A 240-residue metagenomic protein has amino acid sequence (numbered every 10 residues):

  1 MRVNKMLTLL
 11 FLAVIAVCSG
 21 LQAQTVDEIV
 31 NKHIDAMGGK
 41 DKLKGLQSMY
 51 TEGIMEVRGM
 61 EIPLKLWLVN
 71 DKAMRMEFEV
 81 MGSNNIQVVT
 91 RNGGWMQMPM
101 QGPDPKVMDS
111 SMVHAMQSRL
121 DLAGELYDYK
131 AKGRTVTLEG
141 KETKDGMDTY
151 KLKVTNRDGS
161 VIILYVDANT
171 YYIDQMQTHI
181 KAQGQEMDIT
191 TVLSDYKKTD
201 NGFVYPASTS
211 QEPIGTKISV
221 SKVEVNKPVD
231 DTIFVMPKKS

Functional and structural regions predicted by a protein language model:
M1-L9: Positively charged n-region of N-terminal signal peptides that target proteins for export
L9-C18: Bacterial N-terminal signal peptides
Q22-D35, K42, M96-S160, K181-M187 (+3 more regions): Flexible, processing/modification-adjacent segments and terminal tails in exported/periplasmic/extracellular proteins
D27-G102: N-terminal mature ectodomain segment of secretory-pathway/periplasmic proteins
T51, M76, G94, V136 (+2 more regions): Well-ordered beta-strand positions enriched in small/hydrophobic/aromatic, beta-favoring residues
V57, V80, K144-D145, T199-D200 (+1 more regions): Structural motif
L68-N70, V89, L138, T143 (+2 more regions): Generic beta-strand structural signal
D148-M236: Gly/Pro-enriched, hydrophobic low-complexity segments that function as extracytoplasmic propeptides/linkers
